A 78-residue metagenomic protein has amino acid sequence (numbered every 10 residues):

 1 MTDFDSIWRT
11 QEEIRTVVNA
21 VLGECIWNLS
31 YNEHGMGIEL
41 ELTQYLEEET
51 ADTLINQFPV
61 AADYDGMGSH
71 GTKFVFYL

Functional and structural regions predicted by a protein language model:
T2, T10, T16, T43 (+2 more regions): Residue-identity detector for threonine
T2-M36: An N-terminal amphipathic alpha-helical segment
N28-H70: Acidic, low-complexity, intrinsically disordered interaction modules
F74-L78: Short, low-order "capping/linker" segments at domain edges
